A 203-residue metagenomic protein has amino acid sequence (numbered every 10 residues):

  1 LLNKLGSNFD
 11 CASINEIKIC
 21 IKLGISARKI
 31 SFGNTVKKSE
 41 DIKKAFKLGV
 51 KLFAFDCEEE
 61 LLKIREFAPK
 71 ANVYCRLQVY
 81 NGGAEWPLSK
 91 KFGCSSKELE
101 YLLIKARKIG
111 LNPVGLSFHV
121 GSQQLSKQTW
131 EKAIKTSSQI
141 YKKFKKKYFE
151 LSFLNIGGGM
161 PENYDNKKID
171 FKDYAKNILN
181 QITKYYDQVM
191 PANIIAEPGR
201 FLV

Functional and structural regions predicted by a protein language model:
L1-F153, E162: Active-site-proximal beta-alpha core segment in soluble small-molecule metabolic enzymes
S126-V203: C-terminal active-site-proximal or functional interface alpha/beta core segments in diverse enzymes
